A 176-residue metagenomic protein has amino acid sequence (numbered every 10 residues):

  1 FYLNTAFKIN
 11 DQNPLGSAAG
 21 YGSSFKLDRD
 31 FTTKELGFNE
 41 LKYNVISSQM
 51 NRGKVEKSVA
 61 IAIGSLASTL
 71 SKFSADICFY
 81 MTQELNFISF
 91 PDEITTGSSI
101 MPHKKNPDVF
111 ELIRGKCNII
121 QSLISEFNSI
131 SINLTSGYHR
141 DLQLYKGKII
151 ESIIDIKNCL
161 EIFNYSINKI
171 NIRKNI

Functional and structural regions predicted by a protein language model:
F1-N133: Internal glycine-rich alpha/beta core junctions
M101-I176: Glycine-rich cofactor/substrate-binding loops
